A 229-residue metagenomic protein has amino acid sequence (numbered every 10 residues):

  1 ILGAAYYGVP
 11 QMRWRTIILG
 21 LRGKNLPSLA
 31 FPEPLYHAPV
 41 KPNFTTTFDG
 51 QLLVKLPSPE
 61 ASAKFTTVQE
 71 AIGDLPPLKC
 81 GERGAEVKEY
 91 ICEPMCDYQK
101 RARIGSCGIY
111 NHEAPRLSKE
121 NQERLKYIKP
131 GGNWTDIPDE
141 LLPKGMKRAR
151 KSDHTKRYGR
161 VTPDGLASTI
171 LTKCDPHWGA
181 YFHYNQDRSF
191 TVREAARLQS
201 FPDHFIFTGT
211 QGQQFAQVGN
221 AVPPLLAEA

Functional and structural regions predicted by a protein language model:
I1-K144, R148: Class I S-adenosyl-L-methionine
L2-A4, S152-R157: Glycine-rich, charged/polar anion/phosphate-binding loops that engage phosphate groups from diverse ligands
Y7-V9, Y158-V161, D187-S189: Short Gly/Pro-enriched turn/cap motifs at secondary-structure boundaries
T169-D175, F201: Short Ser/Thr-interspersed hydrophobic loop/turn segments at strand-loop and sheet-helix junctions that line or gate
I170, T191, L198, G219 (+1 more regions): Hydrophobic, well-ordered secondary-structure elements that form the walls of internal hydrophobic environments
A180-D187, G219: Short, surface-exposed loop/helix-turn segments at secondary-structure junctions that function as lids/hinges flanking
Y184-D203: Low-complexity, glycine/alanine/valine/leucine- and proline-rich hydrophobic stretches
T210-A229: Generic C-terminus detector
